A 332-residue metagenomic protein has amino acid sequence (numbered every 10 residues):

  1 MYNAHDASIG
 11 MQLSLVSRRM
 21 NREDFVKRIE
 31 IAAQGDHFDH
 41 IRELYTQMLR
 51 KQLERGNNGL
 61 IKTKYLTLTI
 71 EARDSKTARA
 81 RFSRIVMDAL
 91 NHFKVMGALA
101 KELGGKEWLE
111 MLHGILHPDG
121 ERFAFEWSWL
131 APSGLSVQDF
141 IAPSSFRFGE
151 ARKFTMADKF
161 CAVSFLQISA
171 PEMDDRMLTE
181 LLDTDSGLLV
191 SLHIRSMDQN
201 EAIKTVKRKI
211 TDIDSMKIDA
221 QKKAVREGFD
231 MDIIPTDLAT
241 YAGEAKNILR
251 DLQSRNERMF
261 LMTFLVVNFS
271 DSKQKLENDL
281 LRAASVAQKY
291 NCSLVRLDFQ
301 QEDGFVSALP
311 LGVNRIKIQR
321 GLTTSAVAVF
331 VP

Functional and structural regions predicted by a protein language model:
M1-V331: Extended, folded cores of ATP/NTP-driven motor/assembly subunits in large transport and secretion machines
